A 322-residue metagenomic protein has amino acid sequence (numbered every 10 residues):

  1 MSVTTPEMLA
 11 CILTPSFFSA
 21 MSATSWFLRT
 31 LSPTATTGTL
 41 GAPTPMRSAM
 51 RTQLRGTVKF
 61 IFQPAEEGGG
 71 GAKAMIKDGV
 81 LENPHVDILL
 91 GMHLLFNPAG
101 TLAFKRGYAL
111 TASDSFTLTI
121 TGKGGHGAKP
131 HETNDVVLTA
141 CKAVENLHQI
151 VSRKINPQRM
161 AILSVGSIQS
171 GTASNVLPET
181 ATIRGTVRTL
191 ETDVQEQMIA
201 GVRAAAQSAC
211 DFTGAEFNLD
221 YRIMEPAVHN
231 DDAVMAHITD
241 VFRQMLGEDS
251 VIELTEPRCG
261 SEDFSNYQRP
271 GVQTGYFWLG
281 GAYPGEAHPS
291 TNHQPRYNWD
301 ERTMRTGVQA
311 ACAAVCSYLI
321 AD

Functional and structural regions predicted by a protein language model:
S2-T5, C11-P33, T37, S48: Low-acidity, Ser/Thr- and Arg-rich intrinsically disordered low-complexity segments
F17, F62-A65, Q273: Short, proline-centered helix/strand-breaking motifs
T39-A42, R47-R55: Acidic/His- and Gly-rich active-site-bordering loop/insert found across diverse amide/peptide-bond hydrolases
A49-R51, G79-V80, G271: Active-site catalytic pocket residues across diverse enzymes, especially alpha/beta-hydrolases
L54-I168, T172-P178, S261-E262: Histidine/acidic-residue-rich, glycine-tolerant segments that coordinate divalent metal ions
V137-D322: Metal-dependent amide/peptide-bond hydrolase catalytic core, centered on the "pita-bread" metallohydrolase fold
